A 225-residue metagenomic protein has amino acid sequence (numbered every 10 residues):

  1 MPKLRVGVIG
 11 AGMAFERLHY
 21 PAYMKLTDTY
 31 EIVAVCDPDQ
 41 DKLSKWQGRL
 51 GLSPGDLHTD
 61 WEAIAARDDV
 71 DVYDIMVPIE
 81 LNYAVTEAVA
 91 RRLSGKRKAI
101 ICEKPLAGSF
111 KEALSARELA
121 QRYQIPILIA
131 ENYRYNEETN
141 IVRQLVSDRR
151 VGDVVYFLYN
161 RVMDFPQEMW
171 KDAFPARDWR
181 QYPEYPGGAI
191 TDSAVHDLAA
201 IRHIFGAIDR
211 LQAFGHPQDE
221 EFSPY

Functional and structural regions predicted by a protein language model:
M1-G51: N-terminal Rossmann-like dinucleotide-binding module
Y30-I32, P54, V70, R97 (+2 more regions): Core-facing hydrophobic residues within beta-strands of well-ordered domains
S53-L119: Beta-loop-alpha module in the N-terminal Rossmann-like domain of NAD(P)-dependent dehydrogenases, especially those
H58, I100-I101, L128, L158 (+2 more regions): Structural detector of well-ordered beta-strand residues that form the stable sheet scaffold of enzyme domains
K104-L106, E131-Y133, R161: Short strand-turn motif at the edge of the Rossmann-like AdoMet-binding core
S115-Y133, G152-Y156: Rossmann-fold dehydrogenase core element
N136-F222: Predominantly a Rossmann-like dinucleotide-binding segment in NAD(P)-dependent oxidoreductases
